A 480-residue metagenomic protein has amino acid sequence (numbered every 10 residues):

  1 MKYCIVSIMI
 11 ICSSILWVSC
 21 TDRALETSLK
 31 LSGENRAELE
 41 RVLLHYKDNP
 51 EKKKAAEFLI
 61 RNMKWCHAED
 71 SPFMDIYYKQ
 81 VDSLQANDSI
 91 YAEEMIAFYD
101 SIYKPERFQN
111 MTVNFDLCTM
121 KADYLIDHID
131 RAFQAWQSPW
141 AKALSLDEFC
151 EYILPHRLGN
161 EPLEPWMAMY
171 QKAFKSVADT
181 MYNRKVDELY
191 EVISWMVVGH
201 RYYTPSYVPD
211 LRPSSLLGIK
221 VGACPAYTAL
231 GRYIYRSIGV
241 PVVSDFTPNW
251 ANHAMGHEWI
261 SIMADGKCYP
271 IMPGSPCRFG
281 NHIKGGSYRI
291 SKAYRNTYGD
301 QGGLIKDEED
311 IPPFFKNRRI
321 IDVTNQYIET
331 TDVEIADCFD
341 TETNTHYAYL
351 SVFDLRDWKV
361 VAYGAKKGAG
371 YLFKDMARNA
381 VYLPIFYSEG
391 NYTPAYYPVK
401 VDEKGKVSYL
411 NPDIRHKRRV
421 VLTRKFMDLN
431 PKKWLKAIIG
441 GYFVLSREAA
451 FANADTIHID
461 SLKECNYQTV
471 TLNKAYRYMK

Functional and structural regions predicted by a protein language model:
M1-E26: Bacterial Sec-dependent N-terminal signal peptides
C4-I8, T27-K30, R212, L230 (+2 more regions): Short, flexible coil/linker segments at or flanking structured domains
C20-D187, S206, S237, G285 (+1 more regions): N-terminal accessory/pre-domain segments preceding catalytic cores
G33, H45, S176-W195, P205-S214 (+1 more regions): Hydrophobic/aromatic-rich core segments of domains that either
R201-Y202: Proline-centered turn/helix-capping motifs that create local helix->coil transitions or kinks
